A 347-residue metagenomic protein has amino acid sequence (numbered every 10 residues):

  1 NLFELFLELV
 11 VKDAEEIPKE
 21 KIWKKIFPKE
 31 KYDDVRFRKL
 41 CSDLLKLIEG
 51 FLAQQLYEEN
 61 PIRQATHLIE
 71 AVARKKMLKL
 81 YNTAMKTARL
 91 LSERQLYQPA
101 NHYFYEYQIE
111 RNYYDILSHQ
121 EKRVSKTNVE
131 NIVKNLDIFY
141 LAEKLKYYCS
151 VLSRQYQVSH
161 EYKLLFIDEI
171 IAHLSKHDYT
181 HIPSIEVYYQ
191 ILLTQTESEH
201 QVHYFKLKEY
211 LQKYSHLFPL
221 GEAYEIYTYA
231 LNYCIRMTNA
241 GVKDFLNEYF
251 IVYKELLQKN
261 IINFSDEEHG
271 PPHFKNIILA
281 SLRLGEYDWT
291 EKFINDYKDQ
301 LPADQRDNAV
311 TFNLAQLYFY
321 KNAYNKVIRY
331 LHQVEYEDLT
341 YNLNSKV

Functional and structural regions predicted by a protein language model:
N1-S198: Flexible inter-repeat linkers and adjacent short helices within tandem amphipathic alpha-helical repeat scaffolds
P28-E30, E93, H173-Y179, Q212-A223 (+3 more regions): Solenoid-like repeat scaffolds
I69, K275-L279, F312, Q316: Amphipathic alpha-helical repeat scaffolds
T180-V187, G221-M237, S265-K275, A303-N313 (+1 more regions): Generic helix N-cap/helix-start motif at coil->alpha-helix transitions
L193-E197, R236-N239, L279-R283, L317-Y318: Residue-level signature for tetratricopeptide repeat
T238-F250, I261-K275, L279-A280: Alpha-solenoid helical repeat scaffolds
